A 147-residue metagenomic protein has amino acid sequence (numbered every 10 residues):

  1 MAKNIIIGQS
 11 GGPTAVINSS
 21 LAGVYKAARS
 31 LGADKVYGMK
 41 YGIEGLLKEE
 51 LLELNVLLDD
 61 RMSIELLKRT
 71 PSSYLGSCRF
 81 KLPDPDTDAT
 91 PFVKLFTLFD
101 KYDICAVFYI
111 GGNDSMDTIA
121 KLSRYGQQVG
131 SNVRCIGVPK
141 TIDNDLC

Functional and structural regions predicted by a protein language model:
M1, I6, R29-L31, E65-R69 (+2 more regions): Solvent-exposed alpha-helices and their adjacent loops that cap or buttress functional pockets in soluble metabolic
A2-L51: N-terminal phosphate-binding or glycine-rich loops at protein starts, especially the Walker A/P-loop of NTPases
N4-Q9, C105-D114: A short, small-residue-rich loop immediately preceding and capping a beta-strand
S10-G12, M39-G45, R79-F80, G112-S115 (+2 more regions): Short, ordered loop/turn segments at secondary-structure junctions
I17-S20, L47-E53, D86-T87, T118-S123 (+1 more regions): Short acidic, glycine/serine/threonine-rich loops at helix termini
S19-V24, N113-V133: Short Gly/Thr/Asp-enriched flexible loops that form oxyanion-binding sites at enzyme active sites
V36, S123-C147: Short, acidic/small-residue loops that bind anionic groups at enzyme active sites
E49-C105, D114-S115, V138, I142: Glycine-rich oxoanion-binding loops at beta->alpha junctions
